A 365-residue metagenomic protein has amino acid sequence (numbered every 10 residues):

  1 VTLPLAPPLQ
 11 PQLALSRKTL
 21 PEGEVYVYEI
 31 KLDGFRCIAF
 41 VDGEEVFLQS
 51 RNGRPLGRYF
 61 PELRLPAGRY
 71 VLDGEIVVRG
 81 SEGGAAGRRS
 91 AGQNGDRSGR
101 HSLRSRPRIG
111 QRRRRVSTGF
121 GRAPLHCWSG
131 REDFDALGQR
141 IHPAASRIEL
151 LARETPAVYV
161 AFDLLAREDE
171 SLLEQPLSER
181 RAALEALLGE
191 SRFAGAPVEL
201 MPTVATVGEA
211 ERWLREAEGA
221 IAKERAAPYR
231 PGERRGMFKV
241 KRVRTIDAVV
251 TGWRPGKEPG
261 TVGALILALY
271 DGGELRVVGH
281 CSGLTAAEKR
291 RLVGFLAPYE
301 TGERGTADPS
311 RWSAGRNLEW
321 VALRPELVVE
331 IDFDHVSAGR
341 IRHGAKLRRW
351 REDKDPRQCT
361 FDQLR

Functional and structural regions predicted by a protein language model:
V1-R365: Catalytic cores of nucleic-acid ligases and guanylyltransferases
